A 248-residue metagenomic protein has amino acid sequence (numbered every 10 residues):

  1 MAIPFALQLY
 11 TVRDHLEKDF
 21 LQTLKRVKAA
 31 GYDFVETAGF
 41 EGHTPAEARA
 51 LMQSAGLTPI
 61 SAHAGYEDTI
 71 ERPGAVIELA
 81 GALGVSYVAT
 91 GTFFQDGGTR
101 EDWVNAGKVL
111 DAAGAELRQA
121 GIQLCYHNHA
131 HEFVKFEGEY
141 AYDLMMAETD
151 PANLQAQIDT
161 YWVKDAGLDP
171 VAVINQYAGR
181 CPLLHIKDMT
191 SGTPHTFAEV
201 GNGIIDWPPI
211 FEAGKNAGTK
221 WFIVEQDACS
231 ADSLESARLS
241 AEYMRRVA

Functional and structural regions predicted by a protein language model:
M1-A30, Q53, G81-G84, F136-Q155 (+1 more regions): Histidine-acidic metal/acid-base catalytic patches
A6, E36, S61-H63, A89 (+4 more regions): Conserved beta-strand positions in the central sheet of alpha/beta enzyme cores
A6-K18, A62-I70, Q95-D102, E199: Active-site mouth loops of central-metabolism enzymes
Y10, T37-F40, A64-G65, D227: Acidic/polar N-terminal loop/beta-strand segments that form early-domain functional surfaces
K25, F34, E41, T58 (+3 more regions): Active-site acidic/histidine proton-transfer and metal-coordination neighborhood in alpha/beta enzyme cores
Y32-Q53: Glycine-rich, proline-tolerant flexible connector loops at the mouths of alpha/beta enzymes
E47-S54, V109-Q119, P209-A213: Catalytic-core regions built around general acid/base machinery
A50-I60, G65: Active-site surface patch of divalent metal-dependent phosphodiester/phosphate bond hydrolases
